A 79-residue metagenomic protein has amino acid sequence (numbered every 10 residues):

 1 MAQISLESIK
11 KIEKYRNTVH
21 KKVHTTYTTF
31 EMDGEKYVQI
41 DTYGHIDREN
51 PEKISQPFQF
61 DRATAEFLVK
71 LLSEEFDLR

Functional and structural regions predicted by a protein language model:
M1-I4, T25, L71-S73: N-terminal functional modules and adjacent low-complexity/disordered segments of proteins
M1-K21: Negatively charged, low-complexity tracts enriched in Asp/Glu with abundant Ser/Thr
Q3, Q39, Q56-Q59: Residue-identity detector for glutamine
L6, F30, F58-Q59, A65: Mobile acidic interaction elements
S8-K11, T26, P57: Residue-level preference for alpha-helix termini and adjacent loops
I9-I12, H45, A63-A65: Generic structural motif
K21-I54: A short, structured beta-strand/loop element
Q59-R79: Mixed-charge, Lys/Arg-enriched low-complexity segments
